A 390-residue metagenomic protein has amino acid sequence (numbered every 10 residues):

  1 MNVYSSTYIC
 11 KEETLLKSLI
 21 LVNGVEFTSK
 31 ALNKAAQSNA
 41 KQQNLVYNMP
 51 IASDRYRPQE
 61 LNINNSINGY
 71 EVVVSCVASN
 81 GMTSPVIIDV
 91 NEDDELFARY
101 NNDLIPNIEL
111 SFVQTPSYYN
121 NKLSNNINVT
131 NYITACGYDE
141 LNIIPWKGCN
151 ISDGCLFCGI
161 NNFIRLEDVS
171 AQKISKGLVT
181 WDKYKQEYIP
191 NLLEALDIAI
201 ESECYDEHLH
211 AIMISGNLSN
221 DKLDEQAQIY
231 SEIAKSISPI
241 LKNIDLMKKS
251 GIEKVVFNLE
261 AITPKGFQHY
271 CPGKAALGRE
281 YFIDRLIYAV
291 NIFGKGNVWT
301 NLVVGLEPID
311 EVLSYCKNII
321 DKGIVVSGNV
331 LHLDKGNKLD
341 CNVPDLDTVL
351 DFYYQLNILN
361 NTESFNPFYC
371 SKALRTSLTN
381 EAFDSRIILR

Functional and structural regions predicted by a protein language model:
M1-Y100, Y288, I292, I309 (+1 more regions): Auxiliary Fe-S-binding modules of radical SAM enzymes
Y56, I67, T134-C136, D206: A generic structural signal for short, non-catalytic loop/turn and secondary-structure boundary residues
E71-L156, N161-E187, A373, R386-R390: N-terminal [4Fe-4S]-dependent radical SAM core
Y184, Y188, K222-E225, T348: Catalytic cores of large soluble enzymes that bind and process phosphate-bearing ligands
L193, D197-H210, I214-V343: Conserved AdoMet/S-adenosylmethionine-binding subsite of the radical SAM
